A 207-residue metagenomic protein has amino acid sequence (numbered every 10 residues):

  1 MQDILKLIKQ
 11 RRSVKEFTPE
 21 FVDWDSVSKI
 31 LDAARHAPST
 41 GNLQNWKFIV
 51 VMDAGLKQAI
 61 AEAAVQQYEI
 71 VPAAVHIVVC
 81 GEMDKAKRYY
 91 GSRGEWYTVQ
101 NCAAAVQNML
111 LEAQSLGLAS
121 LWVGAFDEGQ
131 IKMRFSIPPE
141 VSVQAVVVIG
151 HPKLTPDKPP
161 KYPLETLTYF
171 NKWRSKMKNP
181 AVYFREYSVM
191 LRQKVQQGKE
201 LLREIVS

Functional and structural regions predicted by a protein language model:
M1-S207: Acidic, surface-exposed loops and disordered segments
